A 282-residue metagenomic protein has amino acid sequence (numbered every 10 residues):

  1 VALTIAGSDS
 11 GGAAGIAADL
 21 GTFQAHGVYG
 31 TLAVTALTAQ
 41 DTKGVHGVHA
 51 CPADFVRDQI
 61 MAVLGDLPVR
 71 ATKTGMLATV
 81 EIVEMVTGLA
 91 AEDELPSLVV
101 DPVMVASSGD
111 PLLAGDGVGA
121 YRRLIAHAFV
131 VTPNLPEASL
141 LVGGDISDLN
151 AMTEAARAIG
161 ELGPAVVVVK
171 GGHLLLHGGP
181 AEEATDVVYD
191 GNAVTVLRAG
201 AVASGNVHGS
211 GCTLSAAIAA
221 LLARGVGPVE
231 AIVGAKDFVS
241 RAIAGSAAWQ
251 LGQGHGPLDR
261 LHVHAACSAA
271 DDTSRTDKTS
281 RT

Functional and structural regions predicted by a protein language model:
V1-T4, I16, L20-S107, P111 (+1 more regions): Conserved N-terminal subdomain of the carbohydrate kinase-like
I5-G11, V194-G209: Short pre-catalytic strand/loop immediately N-terminal to key active-site residues, enriched for Gly-Thr
T22, S139-L140, G205-P228: Short, small-residue alpha-helix embedded
H26-T31, T195, L221-A235: Phosphate-handling active-site elements
G44-A50, D110-G115, G143-S147, A203: Short glycine-enriched, charge-decorated loop/helix-capping segments at active-site entrances that position
G47, E230-T282: Charged C-terminal helix
G115-V194: Conserved phosphate/ATP/ADP-binding segment of small-molecule kinases
